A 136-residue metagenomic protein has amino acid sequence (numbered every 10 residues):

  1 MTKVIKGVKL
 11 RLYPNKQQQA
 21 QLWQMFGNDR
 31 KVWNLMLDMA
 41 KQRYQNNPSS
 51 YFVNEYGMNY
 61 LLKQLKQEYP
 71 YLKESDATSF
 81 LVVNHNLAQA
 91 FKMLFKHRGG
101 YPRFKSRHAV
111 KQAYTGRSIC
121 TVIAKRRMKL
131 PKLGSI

Functional and structural regions predicted by a protein language model:
M1-I136: Nucleic-acid substrate recognition interfaces
